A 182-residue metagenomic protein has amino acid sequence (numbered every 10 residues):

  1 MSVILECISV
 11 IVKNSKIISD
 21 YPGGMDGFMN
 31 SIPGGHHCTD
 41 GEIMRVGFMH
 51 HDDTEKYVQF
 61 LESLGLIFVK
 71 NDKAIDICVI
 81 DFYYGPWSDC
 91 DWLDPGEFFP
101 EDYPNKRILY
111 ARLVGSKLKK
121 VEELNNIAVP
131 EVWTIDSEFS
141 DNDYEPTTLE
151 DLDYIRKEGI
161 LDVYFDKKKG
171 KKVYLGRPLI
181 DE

Functional and structural regions predicted by a protein language model:
M1-I135: Extended, compositionally biased eukaryotic interaction scaffolds
D102-E182: Extended interaction-bearing regions that mediate binding to partners or small molecules
